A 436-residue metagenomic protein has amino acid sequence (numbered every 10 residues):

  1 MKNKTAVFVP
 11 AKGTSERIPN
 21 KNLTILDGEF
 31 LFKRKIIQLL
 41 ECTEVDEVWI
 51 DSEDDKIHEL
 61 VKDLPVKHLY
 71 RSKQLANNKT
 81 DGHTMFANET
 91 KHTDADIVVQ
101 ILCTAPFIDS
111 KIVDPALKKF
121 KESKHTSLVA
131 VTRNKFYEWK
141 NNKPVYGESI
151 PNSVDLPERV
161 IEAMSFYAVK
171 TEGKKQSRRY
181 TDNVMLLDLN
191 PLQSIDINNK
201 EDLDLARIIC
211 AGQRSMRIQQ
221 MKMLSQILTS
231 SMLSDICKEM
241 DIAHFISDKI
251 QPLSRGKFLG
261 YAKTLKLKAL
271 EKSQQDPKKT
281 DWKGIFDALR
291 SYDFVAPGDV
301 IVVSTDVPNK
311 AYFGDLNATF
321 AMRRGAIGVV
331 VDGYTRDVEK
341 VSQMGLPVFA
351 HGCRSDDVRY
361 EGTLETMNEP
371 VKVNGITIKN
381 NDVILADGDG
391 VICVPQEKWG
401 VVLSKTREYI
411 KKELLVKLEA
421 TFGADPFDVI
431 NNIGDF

Functional and structural regions predicted by a protein language model:
M1-P19: N-terminal nucleotide-binding beta1-loop-alpha1 segment
L31-E47, E59: A short, N-terminal amphipathic alpha-helix
L40-E41, K91, K121, M322: Non-catalytic positions within long, well-ordered alpha-helices that form the structural scaffold/packing of enzyme
W49, D55-V99, F107-P115: Short phosphate-binding loop-to-helix
R71-N78, S194, G352-S355, E397-K398: Short, acidic/turn-prone active-site loops that include or flank metal/cofactor- and phosphate-binding residues
D81-M85, P106-Q193: Conserved core of the sugar-phosphate nucleotidyltransferase
N190-Q219: C-terminal and late-domain segments of enzyme folds
M221-N380, V394-A424, D428-F436: Feature captures the catalytic cores and cofactor-binding loops of soluble hydro-lyases/lyases that act on carboxylate
